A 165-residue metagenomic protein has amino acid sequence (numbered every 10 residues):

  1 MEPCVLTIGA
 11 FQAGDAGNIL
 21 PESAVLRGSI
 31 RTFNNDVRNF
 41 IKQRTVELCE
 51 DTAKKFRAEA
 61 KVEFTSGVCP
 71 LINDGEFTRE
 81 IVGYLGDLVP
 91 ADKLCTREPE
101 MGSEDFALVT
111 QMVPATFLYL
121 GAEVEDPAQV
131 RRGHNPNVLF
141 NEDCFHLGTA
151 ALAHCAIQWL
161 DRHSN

Functional and structural regions predicted by a protein language model:
M1, K55-A60, A91-K93, L160-N165: Surface-exposed helix-capping loop/turn segments at secondary-structure junctions
M1-E76, E100-M101, A107: Midchain, well-structured core segments that form catalytic/ion-binding scaffolds
V5, N18-E22, T110-D126: Catalytic pocket of metal/acid-base enzymes, prominently hydrolases
L6, G14-D15, E63-S66, V89 (+4 more regions): Residue-level signal for pocket-adjacent positions within structured domains
I19, T96-E98, H163: Acidic, glycine-enriched loop/beta-strand segments at the rims of small-molecule binding/catalytic pockets
G28, I81, L152: Residue-level signal for inorganic ion chemistry
R44-E47, P90, G121-N165: His/Asp/Glu-rich mid-to-C-terminal helical/loop segments that flank catalytic regions of hydrolases
E63, G67-A122: Active-site-adjacent substrate-binding region of metalloamidase/peptidase-like peptide-processing proteins
